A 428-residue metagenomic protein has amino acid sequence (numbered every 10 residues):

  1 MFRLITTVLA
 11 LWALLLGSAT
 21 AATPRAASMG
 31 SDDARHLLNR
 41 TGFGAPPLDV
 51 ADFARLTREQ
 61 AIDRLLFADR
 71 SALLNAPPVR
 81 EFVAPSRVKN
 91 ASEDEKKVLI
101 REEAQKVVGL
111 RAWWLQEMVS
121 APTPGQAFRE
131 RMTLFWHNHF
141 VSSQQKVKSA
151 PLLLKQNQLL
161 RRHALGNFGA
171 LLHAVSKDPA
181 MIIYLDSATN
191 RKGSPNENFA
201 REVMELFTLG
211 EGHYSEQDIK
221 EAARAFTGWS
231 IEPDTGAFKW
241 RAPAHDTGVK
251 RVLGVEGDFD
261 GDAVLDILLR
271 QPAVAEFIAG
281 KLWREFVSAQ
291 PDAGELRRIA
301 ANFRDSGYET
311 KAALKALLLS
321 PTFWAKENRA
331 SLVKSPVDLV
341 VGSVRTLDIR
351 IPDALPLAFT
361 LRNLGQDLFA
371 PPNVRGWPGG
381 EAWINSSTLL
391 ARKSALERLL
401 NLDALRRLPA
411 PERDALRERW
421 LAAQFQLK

Functional and structural regions predicted by a protein language model:
M1-L4: Positively charged n-region of N-terminal signal peptides that target proteins for export
T6-G17: Bacterial N-terminal signal peptides
A19-T23, V203-L206: Short, contiguous pre-domain boundary segments
A22-P47, Q271, A275, A279-S306 (+1 more regions): Flexible, low-complexity segments enriched for small/polar residues
D32-D33, T57, S176: Extracytoplasmic
G42, P46, R70, F140 (+5 more regions): Short alpha-helix boundary/capping elements
P47-H163: N-terminal accessory alpha/beta regions
L110, S149-T360: Active-site substrate-binding loop specific to GH73 endo-beta-N-acetylglucosaminidase modules in bacterial autolysins
